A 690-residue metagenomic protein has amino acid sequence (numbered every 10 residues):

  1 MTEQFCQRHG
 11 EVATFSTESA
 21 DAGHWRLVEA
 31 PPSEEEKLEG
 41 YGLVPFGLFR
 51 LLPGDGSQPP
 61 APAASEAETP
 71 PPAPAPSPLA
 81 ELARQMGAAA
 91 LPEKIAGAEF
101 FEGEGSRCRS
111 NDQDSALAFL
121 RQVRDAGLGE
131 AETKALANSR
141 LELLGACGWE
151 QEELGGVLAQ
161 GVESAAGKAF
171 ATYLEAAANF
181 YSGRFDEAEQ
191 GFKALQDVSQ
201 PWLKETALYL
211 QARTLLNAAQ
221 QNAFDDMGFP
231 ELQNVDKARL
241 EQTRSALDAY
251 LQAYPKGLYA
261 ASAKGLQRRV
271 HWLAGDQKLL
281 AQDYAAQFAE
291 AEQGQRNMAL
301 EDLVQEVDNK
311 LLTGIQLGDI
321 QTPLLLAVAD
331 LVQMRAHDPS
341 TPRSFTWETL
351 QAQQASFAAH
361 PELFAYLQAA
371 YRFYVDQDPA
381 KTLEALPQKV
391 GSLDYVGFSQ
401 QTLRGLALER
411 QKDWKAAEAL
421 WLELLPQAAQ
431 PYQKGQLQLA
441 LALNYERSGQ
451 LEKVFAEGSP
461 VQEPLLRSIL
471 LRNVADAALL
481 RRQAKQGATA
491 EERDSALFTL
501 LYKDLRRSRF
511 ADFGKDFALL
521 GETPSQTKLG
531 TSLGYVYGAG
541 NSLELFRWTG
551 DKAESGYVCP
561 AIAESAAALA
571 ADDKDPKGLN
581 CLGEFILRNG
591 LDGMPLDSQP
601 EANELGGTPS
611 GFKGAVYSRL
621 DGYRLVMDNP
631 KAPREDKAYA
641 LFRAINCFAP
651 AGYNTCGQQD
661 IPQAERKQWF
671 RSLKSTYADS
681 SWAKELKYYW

Functional and structural regions predicted by a protein language model:
M1-W690: Acidic, polar-rich low-complexity tracts and alpha-helical solenoid repeat scaffolds
